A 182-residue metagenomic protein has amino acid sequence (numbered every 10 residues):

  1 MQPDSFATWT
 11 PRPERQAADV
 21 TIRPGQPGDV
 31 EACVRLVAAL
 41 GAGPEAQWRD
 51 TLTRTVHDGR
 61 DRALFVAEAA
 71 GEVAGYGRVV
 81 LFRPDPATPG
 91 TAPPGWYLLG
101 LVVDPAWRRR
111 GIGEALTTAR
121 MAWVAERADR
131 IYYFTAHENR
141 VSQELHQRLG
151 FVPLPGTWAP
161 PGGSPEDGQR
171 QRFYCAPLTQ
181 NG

Functional and structural regions predicted by a protein language model:
S5-W9, A159-G182: C-terminal "cap" of GNAT-fold acetyltransferases
D19-C33: A short beta-loop-alpha structural element at the N-terminal edge of CoA-dependent acyl/N-acetyltransferase catalytic
G41-E68, R78, P84: Active-site rim helix/loop that mediates acceptor-substrate recognition in acyltransferases
V66, E72-R83, Y97, V102: Conserved beta-strand in the GNAT
L98-R108, T135-A136: A short, internal acetyl-CoA/4′-phosphopantetheine-binding micro-motif in the GNAT/acyltransferase core
V103, R109-A122, E144-R148: Conserved acetyl-CoA-binding loop-helix of GNAT-fold acetyltransferases
V124-A136: Conserved GNAT acetyl-CoA-binding A-motif
F134-T135, Q147-R170: Conserved catalytic-core motifs of GNAT/GCN5-like acyltransferases
